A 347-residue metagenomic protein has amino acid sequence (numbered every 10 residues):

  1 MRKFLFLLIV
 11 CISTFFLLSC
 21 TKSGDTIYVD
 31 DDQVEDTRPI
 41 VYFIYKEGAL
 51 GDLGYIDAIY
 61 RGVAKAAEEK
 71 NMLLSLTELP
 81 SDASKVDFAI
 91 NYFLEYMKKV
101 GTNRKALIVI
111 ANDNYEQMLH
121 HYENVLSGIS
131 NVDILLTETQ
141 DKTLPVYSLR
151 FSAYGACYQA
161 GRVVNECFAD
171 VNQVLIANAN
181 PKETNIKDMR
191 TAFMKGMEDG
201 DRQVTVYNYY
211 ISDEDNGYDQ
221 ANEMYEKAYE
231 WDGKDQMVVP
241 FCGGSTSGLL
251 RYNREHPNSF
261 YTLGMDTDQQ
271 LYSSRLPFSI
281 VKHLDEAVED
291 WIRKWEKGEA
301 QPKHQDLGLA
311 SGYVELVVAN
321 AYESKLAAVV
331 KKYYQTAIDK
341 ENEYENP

Functional and structural regions predicted by a protein language model:
F16-S19: C-terminal motif of bacterial Sec signal peptides marking the signal peptidase cleavage site
T21-G24: Bacterial signal peptide processing site
D36, V41-G62, A66, T77-D87 (+2 more regions): Extracytoplasmic "Venus flytrap"
F43, G101-D113, D133-T137, D232-G244 (+1 more regions): Periplasmic-binding protein-like
V63, Y158-V204, N208, K303-K325: An alpha-beta-alpha
S127-F151, T267-R275: Flexible loop/hinge segments that line or gate small-molecule binding clefts
L149-N172, I280-E299: Hydrophobic alpha-helical segments within soluble ligand-binding/sensing domains
D290-P347: Hinge/cleft segment of the Venus flytrap/periplasmic-binding protein
